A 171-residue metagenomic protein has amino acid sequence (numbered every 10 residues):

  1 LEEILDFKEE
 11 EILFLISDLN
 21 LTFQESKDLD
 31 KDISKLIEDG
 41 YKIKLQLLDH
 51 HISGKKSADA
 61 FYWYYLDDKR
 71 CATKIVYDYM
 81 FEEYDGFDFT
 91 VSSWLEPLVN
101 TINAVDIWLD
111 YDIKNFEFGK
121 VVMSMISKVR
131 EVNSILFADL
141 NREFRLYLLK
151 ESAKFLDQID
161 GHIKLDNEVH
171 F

Functional and structural regions predicted by a protein language model:
L1-L15, K31, K35-K42, F87 (+1 more regions): Hydrophobic helix-and-loop "lid/oligomerization" segment in the mid-to-C-terminal part of catalytic domains
L13, K44-Q46, Y62: Structural motif
S17-D39, L45-A58: Active-site cofactor/cluster-binding pocket
I43-L48, V76, R130: Short, surface-exposed, polar/charged, turn-prone segments marking secondary-structure boundaries
H50-F118: Internal, well-ordered alpha/beta segment that forms a basic, Gly-enriched binding/recognition surface
